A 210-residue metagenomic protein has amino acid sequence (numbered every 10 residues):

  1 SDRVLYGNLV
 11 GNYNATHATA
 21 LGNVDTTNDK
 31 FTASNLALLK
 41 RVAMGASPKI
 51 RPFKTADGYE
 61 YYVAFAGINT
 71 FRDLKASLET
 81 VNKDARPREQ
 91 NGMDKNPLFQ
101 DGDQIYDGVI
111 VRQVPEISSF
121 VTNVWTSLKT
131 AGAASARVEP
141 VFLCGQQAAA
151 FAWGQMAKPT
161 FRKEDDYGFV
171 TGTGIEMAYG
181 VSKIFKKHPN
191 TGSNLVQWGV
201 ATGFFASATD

Functional and structural regions predicted by a protein language model:
S1-Y13: Short, glycine/acidic-rich hinge or "gate" loops at secondary-structure transitions that mediate conformational
T16-K49, E60-V63, N69-D210: Sequence/fold signature of self-assembling virion shell proteins
I50-K54: A generic local secondary-structure boundary/capping motif
A56-G58: Short, surface-exposed helix-loop/turn micro-motifs enriched in polar/charged residues
